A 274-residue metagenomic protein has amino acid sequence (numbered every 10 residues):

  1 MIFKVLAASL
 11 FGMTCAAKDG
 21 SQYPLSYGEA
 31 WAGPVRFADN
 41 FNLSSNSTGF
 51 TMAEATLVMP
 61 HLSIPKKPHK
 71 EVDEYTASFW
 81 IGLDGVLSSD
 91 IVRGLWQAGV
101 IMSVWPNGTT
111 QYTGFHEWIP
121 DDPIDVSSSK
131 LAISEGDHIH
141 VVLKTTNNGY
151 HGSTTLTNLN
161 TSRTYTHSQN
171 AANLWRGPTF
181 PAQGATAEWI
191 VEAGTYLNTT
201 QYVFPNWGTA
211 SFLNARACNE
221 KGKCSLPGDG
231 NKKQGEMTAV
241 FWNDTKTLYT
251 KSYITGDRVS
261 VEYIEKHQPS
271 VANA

Functional and structural regions predicted by a protein language model:
M1-D19: Fungal secretory targeting signals
C15-A274: Exposed, interaction-prone regions of secreted/extracellular proteins
